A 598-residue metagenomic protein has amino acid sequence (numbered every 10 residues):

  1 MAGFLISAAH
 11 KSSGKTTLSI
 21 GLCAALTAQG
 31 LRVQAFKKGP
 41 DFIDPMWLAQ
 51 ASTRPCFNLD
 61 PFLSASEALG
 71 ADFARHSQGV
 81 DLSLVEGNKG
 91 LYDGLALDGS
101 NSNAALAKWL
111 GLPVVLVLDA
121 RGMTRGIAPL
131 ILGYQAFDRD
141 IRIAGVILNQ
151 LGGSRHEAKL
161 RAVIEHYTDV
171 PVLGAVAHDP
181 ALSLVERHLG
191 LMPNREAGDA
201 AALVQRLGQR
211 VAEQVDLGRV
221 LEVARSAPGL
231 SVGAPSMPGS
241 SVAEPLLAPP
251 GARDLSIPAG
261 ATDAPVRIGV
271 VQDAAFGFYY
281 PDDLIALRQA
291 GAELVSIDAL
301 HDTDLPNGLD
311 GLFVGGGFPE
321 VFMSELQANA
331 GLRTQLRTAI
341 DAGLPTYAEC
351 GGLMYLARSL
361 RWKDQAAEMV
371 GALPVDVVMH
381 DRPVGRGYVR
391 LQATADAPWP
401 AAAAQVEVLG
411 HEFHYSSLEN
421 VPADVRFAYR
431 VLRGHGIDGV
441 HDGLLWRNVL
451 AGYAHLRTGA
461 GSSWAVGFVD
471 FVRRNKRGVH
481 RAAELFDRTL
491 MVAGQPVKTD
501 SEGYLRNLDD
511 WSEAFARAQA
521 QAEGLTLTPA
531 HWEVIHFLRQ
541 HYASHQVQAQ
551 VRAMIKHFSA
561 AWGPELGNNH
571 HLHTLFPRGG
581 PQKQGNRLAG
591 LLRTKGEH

Functional and structural regions predicted by a protein language model:
A2-L110, V114, L118-G145, G152-A158 (+1 more regions): ATP-dependent carboxylate-amine ligase catalytic core
A49, T262-A264, F276-R288, E293-V295 (+2 more regions): C-terminal and late-domain segments of enzyme folds
T124-P238, P249-G251, P258-G260: Internal gly/pro-rich beta-alpha loop/helix module that stabilizes soluble enzyme cofactors or their anionic handles
N194-G233, L246-P249, D254-A264, Q272-F278 (+1 more regions): Acyltransferase
A259, A264-A330, T334-A339: Phosphate-binding active sites in nucleotide-utilizing proteins
P319-W399: Cysteine-nucleophile active-site neighborhood
M491-Q521: N-terminal first-folded block
T499, V551-A553, S559-H598: Helix-rich interaction surfaces within compact, conserved domain-sized segments that mediate assembly or partner
